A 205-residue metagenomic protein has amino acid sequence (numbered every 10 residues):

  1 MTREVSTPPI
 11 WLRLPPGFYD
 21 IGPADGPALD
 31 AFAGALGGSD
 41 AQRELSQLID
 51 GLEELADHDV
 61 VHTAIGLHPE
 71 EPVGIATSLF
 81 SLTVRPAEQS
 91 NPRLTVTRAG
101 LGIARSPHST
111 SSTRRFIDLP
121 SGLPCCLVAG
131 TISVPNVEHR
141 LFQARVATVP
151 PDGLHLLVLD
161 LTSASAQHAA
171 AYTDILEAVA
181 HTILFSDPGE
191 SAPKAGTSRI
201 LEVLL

Functional and structural regions predicted by a protein language model:
M1-F142, V149-L205: N-terminal targeting sequences that direct proteins away from the cytosol to non-cytosolic compartments
